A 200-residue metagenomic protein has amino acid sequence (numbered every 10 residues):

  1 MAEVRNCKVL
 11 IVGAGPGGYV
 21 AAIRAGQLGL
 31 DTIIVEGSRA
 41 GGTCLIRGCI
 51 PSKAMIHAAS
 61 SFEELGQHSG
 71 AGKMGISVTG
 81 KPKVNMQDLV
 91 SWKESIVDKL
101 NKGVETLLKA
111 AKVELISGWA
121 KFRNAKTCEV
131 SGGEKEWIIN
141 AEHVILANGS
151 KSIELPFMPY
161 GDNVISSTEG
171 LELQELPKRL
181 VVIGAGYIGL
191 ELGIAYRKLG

Functional and structural regions predicted by a protein language model:
A2-C7, I23-L30, V35-L176: Glycine-rich flavin
E3-G15, L176-G186: Beta1/beta-strand and adjacent pyrophosphate-binding region of the FAD-binding site in flavoprotein oxidoreductases
K8-I34, G189-K198: N-terminal Rossmann-like FAD-binding beta1-loop-alpha1 element of flavoenzymes
N163, Q174-G200: Rossmann-like NAD(P)H-binding beta-loop-alpha module
